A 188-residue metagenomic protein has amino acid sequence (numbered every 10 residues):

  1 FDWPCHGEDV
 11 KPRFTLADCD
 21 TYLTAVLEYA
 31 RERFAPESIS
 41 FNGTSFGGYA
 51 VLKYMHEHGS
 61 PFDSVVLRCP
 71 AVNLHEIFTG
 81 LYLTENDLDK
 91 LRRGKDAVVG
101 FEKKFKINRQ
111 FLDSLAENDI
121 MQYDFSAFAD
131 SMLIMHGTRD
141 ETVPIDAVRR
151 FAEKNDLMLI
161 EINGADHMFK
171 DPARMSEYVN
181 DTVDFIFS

Functional and structural regions predicted by a protein language model:
F1-V10: Conserved alpha/beta-hydrolase
R13-E32: Alpha/beta-hydrolase active-site loop
A30-E37, A127-F128: Glycine-rich phosphate-binding loop signature in dinucleotide/nucleotide-binding domains
R31, I186-S188: Short, hydrophobic alpha-helical segments
R33, H58-G59: Alpha-helix termination/capping residues and helix-transition junctions
G43-V51: Gly/Ala-rich beta-loop-alpha elbow adjacent to hydrolase catalytic centers
K53-E57, R150: Active-site signature of alpha/beta-hydrolase-fold catalytic machinery across serine- and Asp/Cys-nucleophile hydrolases
P61-R150, K154-E161, D166-F185: The alpha/beta-hydrolase serine catalytic core
